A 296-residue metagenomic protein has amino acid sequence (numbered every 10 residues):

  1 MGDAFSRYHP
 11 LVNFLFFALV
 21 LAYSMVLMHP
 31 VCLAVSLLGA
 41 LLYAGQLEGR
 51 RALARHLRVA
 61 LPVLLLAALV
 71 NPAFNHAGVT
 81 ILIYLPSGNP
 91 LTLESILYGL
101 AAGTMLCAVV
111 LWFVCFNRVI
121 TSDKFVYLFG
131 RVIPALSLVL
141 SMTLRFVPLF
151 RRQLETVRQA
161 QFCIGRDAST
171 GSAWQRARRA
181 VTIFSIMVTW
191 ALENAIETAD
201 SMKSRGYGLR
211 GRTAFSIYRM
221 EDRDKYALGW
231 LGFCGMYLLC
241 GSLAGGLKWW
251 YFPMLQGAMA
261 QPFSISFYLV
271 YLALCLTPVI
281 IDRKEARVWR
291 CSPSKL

Functional and structural regions predicted by a protein language model:
G2-G45, Q159-L296: Transmembrane alpha-helix interface motif
H9, G49, T92, T121 (+1 more regions): General structural signal for secondary-structure boundaries
P30, G49-R50, I133-L136: Membrane-helix interface segments
C32-A34, R51-A52, T143-R145: Short, charged/polar low-complexity linear motifs in solvent-exposed/disordered segments
A34-Q46, P62-V70, V119-S122, G206: Short, charged N-terminal helix-start/capping segments
Q46-R55: Membrane-interface helix-boundary motifs at transmembrane edges
H56-W174, R287-L296: Juxtamembrane/interface alpha-helical elements of multi-pass membrane proteins
